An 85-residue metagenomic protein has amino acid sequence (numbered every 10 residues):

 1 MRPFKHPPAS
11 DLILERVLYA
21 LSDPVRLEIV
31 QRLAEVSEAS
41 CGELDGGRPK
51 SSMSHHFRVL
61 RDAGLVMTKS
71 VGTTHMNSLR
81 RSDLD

Functional and structural regions predicted by a protein language model:
M1, F57-R61, N77-S78: Short amphipathic alpha-helical surface micro-motifs
M1, R16, S52-S54: Generic intrinsically disordered, low-complexity segments enriched for polar/acidic and small residues
M1-I13: A detector for short, charged/polar N-terminal pre-domain segments
H6, H55-H56, H75: Histidine (H) residue identity feature
L12-P49, V71-D83: N-terminal helix-turn-helix DNA-binding core of bacterial DNA-binding proteins
G42-T68: Canonical helix-turn-helix DNA-binding module
V66-M67, D83-D85: Extended, hydrophobic interaction surfaces within ordered domains
